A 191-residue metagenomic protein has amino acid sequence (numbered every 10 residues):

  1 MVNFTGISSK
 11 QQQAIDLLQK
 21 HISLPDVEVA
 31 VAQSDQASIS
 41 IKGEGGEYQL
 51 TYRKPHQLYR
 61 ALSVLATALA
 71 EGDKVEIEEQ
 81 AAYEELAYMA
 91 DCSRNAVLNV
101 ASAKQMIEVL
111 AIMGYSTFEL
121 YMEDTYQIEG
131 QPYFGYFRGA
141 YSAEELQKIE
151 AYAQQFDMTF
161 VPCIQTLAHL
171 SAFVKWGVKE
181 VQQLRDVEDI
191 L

Functional and structural regions predicted by a protein language model:
M1-I77: Acidic, contiguous N-terminal accessory segments
E44-L191: Feature activates predominantly on carbohydrate-active enzymes
